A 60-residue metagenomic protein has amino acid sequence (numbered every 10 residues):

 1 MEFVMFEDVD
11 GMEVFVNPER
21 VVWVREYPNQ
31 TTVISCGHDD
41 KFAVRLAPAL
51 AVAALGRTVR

Functional and structural regions predicted by a protein language model:
M1-F15, E19-R60: Acidic, Ser/Thr- and proline-rich intrinsically disordered linker/docking segments of eukaryotic scaffolds
